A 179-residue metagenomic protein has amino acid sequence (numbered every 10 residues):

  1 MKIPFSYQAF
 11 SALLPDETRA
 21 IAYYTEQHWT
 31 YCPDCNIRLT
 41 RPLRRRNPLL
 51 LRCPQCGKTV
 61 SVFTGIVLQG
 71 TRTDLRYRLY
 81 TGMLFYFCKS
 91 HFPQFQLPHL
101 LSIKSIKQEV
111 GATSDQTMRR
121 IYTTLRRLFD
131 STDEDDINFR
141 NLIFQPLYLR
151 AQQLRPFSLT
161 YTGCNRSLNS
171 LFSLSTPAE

Functional and structural regions predicted by a protein language model:
M1-E179: Residue-level recognition of single "structural anchor" positions that define or cap local secondary structure
